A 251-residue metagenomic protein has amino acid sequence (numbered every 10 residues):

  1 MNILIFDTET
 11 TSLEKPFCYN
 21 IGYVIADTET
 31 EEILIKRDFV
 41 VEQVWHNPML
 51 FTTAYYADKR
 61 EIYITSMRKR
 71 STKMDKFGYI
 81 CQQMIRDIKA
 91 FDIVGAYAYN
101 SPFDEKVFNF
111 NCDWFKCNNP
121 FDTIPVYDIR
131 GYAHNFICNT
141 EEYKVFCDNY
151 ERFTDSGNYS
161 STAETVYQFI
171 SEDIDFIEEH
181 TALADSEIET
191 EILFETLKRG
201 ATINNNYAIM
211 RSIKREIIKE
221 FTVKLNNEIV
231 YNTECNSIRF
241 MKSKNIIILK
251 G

Functional and structural regions predicted by a protein language model:
M1-N2, G251: Feature recognizes metal-dependent phosphohydrolase scaffolds
N2-N111: Conserved non-catalytic scaffold segment of RNase H-like nuclease domains
E31, C138-K144, T196-N204: Short helix-capping/linker segments at secondary-structure and domain boundaries
V44-T65, R130-S186: Active-site-proximal helix-loop-helix substrate-binding element of RNase H-like nuclease domains
S66-S71, F115-D122, D173-E179: Short, polar/flexible loop-turn hinges at active-site or ligand-entry regions and domain interfaces
D92-P102, V107, C112, D148-F221: Acidic, Mg2+-coordinating catalytic module of metal-dependent nucleases/exonucleases that use a two-metal-ion mechanism
F103-Y127: Substrate-recognition/cap helix-loop segment adjacent to the acidic, metal-dependent catalytic center of Asp-based
E216-G251: Acidic, Ser/Thr-rich low-complexity intrinsically disordered segments
